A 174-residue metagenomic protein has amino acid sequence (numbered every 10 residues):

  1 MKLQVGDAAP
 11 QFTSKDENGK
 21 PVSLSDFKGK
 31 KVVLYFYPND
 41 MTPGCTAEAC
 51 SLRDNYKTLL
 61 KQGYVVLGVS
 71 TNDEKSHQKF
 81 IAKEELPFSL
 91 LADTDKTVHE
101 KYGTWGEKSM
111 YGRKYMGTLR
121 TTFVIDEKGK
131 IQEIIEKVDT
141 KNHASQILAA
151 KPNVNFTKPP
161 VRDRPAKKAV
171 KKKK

Functional and structural regions predicted by a protein language model:
M1-K174: Chalcogenol-based redox active-site neighborhoods
